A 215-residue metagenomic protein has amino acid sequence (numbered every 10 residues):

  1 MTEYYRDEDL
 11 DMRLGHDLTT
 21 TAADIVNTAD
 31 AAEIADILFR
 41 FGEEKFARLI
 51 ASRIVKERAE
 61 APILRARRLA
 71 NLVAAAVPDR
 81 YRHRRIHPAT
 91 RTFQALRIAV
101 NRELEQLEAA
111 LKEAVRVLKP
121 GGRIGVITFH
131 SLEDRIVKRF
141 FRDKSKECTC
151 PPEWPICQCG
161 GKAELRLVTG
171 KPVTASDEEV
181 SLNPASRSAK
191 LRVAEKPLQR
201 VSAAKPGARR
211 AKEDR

Functional and structural regions predicted by a protein language model:
M1-R215: S-adenosyl-L-methionine-dependent methyltransferase catalytic core, i.e., the SAM/SAH-binding region
